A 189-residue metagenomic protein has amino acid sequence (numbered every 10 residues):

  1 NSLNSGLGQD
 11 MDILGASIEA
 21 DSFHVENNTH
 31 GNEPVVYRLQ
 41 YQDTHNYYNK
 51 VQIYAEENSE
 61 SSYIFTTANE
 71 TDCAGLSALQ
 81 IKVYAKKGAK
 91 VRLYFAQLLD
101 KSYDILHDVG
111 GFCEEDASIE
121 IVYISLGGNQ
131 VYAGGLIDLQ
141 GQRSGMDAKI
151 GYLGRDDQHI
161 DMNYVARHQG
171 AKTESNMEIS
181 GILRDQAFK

Functional and structural regions predicted by a protein language model:
N1-N4: Intrinsically disordered, low-complexity, positively charged segments
G6-K189: Conserved beta-strand/loop scaffold segments within soluble protein domains that form the structured core and edges
